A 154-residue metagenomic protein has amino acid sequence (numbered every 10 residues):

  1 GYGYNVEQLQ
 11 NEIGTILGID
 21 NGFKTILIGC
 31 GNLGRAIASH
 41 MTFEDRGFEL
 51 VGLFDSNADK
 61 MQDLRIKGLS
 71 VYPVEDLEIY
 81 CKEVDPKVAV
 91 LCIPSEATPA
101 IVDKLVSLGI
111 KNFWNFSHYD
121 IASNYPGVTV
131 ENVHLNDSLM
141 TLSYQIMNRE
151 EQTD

Functional and structural regions predicted by a protein language model:
G1-L108, Y125-E150, D154: Hydrophobic, well-ordered beta-alpha structural blocks that scaffold small-molecule cofactor pockets
I93, F116-H118: Short secondary-structure boundary segments
S107-N115: Internal alpha/beta core interface subdomains
